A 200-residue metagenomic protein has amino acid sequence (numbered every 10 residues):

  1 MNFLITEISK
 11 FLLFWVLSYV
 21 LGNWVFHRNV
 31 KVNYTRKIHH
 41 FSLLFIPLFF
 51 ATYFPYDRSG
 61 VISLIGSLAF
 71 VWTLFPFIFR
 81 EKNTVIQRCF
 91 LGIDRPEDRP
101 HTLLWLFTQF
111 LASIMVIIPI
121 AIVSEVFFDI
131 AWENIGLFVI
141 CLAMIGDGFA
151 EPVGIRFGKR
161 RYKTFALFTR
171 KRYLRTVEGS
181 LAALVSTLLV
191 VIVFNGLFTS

Functional and structural regions predicted by a protein language model:
N2-I8, L21-I62, L74-S200: Interhelical loop and helix-boundary elements at the membrane-water interface of polytopic inner-membrane proteins
K10-L17: Alpha-helical transmembrane segments
L68-L74: Selected alpha-helical membrane-embedding segments in polytopic membrane proteins
